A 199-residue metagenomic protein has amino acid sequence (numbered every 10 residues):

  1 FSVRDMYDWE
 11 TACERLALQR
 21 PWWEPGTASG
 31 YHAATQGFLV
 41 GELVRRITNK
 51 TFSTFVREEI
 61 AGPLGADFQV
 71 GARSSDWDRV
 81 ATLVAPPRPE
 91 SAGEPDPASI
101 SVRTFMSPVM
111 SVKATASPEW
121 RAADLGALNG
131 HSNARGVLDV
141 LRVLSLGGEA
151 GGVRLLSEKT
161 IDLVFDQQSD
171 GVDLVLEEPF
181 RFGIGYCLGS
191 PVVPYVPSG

Functional and structural regions predicted by a protein language model:
F1-P197: Short, surface-exposed loop or secondary-structure junction motifs that flank catalytic or metal-binding residues
